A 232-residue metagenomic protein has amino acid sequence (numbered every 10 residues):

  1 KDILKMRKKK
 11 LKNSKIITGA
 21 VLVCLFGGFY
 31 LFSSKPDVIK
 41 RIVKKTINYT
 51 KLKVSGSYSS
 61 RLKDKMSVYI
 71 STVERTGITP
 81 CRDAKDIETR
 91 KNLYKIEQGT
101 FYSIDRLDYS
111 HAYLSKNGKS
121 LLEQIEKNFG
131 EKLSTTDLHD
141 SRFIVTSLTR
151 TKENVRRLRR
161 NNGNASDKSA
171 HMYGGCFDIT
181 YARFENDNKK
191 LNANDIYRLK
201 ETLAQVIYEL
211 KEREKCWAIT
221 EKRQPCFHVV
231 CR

Functional and structural regions predicted by a protein language model:
K1-K5: Short, Lys/Arg-enriched N-terminal segments with co-localized hydrophobic residues within the first ~10-30 amino acids
R7-L22: N-terminal Sec-pathway targeting helices
F26-S134, K222, V230-R232: Extracytoplasmic cell-surface/polysaccharide-interacting catalytic and binding patches
L114-L121, I125, H139, N154 (+1 more regions): Stable alpha-helical elements in mature extracytoplasmic
L121-T136, N161-N164, A182, Q205-R213: Structured segments of extracytoplasmic/periplasmic soluble domains in secreted or envelope-associated proteins
E126, G130, D137-R159: Extended, low-complexity, intrinsically disordered C-terminal regulatory tails of eukaryotic serine/threonine kinases
V155-H171: Active-site-adjacent substructure of cysteine-protease-like catalytic cores
S166-R232: Catalytic cores and adjacent binding grooves of peptidoglycan-active enzymes
